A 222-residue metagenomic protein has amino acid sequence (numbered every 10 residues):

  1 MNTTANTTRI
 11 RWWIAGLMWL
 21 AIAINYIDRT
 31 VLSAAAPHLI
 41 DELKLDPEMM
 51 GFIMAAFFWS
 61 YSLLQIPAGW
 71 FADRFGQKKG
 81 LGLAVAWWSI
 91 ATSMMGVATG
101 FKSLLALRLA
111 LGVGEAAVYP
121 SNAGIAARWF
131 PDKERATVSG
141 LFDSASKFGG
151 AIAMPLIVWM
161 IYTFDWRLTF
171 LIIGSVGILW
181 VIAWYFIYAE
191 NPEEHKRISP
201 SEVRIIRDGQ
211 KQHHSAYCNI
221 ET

Functional and structural regions predicted by a protein language model:
W13-P47, A68: Extracytoplasmic
T30, F58-I66, A116, G150-A151: Residue-level signature of mid-helix packing/kink "hotspots" within the transmembrane helices of 12-pass Major
K44, G76, V97-S103, G114 (+2 more regions): Helix-breaking motifs and short loop linkers at transmembrane-helix boundaries and internal kinks in secondary membrane
L63-K102: Conserved MFS/SLC helix-loop-helix module at the cytosolic interface between two early adjacent transmembrane helices
L107-K147: Cytoplasmic helix-loop-helix junction between adjacent transmembrane helices in 12-TM secondary transporters
F142-Y188, P192-H195: Helix-loop-helix hairpin linking two adjacent transmembrane segments in secondary transporters
A189-E221: Flexible cytoplasmic inter-helical loops of multi-pass small-molecule transporters
